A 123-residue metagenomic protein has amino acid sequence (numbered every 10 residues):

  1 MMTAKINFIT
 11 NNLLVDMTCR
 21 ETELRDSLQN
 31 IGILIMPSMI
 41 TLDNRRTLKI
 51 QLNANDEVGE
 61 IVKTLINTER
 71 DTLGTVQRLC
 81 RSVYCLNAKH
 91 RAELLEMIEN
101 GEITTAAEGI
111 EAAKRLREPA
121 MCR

Functional and structural regions predicted by a protein language model:
M1-F8: A short beta-strand micro-motif
A4, I33-I35, I103: Assembly/interface hotspot detector across virion components, adhesins/toxins, and nucleic-acid enzymes
I9-T68: N-terminal interaction modules that seed assembly of large macromolecular complexes
Q51-L86, L94: Terminal, contiguous helix-loop blocks that mediate binding/assembly
S82-R123: C-terminal charged interaction modules
